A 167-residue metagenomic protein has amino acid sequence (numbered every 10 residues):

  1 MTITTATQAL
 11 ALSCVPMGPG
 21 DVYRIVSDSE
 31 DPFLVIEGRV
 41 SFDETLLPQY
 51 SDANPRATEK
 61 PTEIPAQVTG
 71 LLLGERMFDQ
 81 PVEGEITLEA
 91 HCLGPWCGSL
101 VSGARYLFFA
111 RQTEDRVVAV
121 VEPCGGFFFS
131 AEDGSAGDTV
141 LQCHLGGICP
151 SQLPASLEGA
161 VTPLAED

Functional and structural regions predicted by a protein language model:
M1-T5: Bacterial N-terminal signal peptides
Q8-D167: Transition segments tied to proteolytic processing and entry into folded domains
